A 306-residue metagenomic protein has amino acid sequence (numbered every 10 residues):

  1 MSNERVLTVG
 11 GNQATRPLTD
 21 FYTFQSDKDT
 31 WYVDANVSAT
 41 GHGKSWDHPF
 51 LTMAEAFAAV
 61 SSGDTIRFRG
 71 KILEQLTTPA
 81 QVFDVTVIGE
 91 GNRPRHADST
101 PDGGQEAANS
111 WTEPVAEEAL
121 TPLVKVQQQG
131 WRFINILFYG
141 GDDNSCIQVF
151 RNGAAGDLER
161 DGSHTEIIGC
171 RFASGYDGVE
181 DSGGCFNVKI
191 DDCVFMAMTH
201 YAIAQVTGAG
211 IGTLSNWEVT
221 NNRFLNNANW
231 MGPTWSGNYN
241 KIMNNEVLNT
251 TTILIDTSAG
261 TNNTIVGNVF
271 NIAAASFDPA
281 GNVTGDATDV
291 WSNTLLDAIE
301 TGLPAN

Functional and structural regions predicted by a protein language model:
M1-E55, G285-N306: Right-handed parallel beta-helix/beta-solenoid
R5, D29, D64, E74 (+16 more regions): The right-handed parallel beta-helix/beta-solenoid scaffold, focusing on the short coil/turn and N-cap positions
Y22, M53-V60, L73-V82, H96-T100 (+6 more regions): Short, T/G/N/S-enriched strand-turn elements that build extracellular solenoid repeat scaffolds
W31-N36, L51-E74, V85-N92: Glycine-rich repeat segments that build the extracellular carbohydrate-interaction surface of secreted and virion
Q75, F83-I147: Right-handed parallel beta-helix/beta-spiral solenoid domain characteristic of secreted/periplasmic
P94, G140, A173-S174, V179 (+10 more regions): Residues in short coils/turns that link rungs of repeat/solenoid architectures in beta-rich domains
T257-N306: Leucine-rich solenoid repeat scaffolds
